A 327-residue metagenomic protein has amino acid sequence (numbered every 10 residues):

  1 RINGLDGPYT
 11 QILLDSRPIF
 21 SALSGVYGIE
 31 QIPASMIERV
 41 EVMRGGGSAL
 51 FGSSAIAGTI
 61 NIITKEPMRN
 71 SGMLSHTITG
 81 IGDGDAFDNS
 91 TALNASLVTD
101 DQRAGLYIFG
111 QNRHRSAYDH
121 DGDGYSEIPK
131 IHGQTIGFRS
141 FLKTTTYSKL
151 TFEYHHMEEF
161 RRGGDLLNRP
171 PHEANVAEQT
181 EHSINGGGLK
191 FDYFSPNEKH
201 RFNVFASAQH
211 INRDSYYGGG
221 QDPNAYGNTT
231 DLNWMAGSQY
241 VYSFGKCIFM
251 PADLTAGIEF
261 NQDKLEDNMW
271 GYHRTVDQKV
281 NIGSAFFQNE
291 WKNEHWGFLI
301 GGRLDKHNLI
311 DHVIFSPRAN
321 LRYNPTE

Functional and structural regions predicted by a protein language model:
R1-P18, E38-R39: Extracytoplasmic beta-strand/coil segments of soluble accessory domains associated with Gram-negative outer-membrane
R17-R44, K65: Short acidic/polar hinge/loop motifs at secondary-structure boundaries that mediate gating or recognition
G46-G47, K65-L97, P129: Short strand-turn segments of transmembrane beta-barrel domains in outer membranes, especially the first one or two
G58, G72, N89-L93, A104 (+6 more regions): Hydrophobic, lipid-facing positions within transmembrane beta-strands of outer-membrane proteins
P67-S71, T99-A104, T146-K149, S195-R201 (+3 more regions): Short loop/turn motifs that connect adjacent beta-strands in outer-membrane beta-barrel proteins
I78-G82, T99-D101, N112-S116, H156-F160 (+6 more regions): Transmembrane beta-strands of outer-membrane beta-barrel pores
R115-T135, F141-K143, Y147-F202, A208-L232 (+1 more regions): Flexible loop and strand-edge segments within Gram-negative outer membrane beta-barrel domains
T145, F249-T255, E259, H273-E327: Structural signature of Gram-negative outer-membrane beta-barrels, strongest in the C-terminal barrel of TonB-dependent
